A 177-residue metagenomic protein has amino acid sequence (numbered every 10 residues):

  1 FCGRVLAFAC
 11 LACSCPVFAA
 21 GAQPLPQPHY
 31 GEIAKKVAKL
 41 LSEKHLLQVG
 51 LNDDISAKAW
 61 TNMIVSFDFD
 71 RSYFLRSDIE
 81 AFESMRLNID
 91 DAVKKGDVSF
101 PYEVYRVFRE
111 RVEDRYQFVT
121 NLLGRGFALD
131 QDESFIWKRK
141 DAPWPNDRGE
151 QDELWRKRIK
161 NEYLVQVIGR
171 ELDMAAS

Functional and structural regions predicted by a protein language model:
R4-P16: Bacterial N-terminal signal peptides
F18-S177: Flexible, low-complexity junctional segments that flank or bridge functional domains
